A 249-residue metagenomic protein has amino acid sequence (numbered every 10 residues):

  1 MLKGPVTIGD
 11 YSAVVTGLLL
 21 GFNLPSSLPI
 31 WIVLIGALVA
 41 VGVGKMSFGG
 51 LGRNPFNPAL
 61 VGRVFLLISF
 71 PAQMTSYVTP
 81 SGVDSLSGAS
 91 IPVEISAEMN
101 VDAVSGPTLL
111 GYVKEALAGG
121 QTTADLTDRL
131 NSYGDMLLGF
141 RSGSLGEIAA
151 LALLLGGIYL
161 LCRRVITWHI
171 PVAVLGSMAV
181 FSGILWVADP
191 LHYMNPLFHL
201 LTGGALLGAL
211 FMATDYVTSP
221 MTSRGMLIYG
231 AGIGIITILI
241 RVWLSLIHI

Functional and structural regions predicted by a protein language model:
M1-P5, V41-G52, L155-R163, F211-S219: C-terminal ends of transmembrane helices
V6-T16, L34-I35, N54-R63, H169-G176 (+2 more regions): Cytoplasmic-side transmembrane-helix entry/capping segments in multi-pass membrane proteins
A13, L18-G88: Membrane-interface helix-loop-helix junctions at boundaries between adjacent transmembrane segments
A13-G21, A37-V41, L151-L160, S177-F181 (+2 more regions): Hydrophobic, membrane-inserted alpha-helices
S27-I35, R141-I148, Y193-G204: Structural signature of hydrophobic alpha-helical transmembrane segments
P58-L153: Long hydrophobic alpha-helical segments that form multi-pass transmembrane helix bundles in integral membrane proteins
P171-S223: A beta-strand-loop signature enriched in Asp, Gly, Thr, and Trp that corresponds to the sialidase/neuraminidase Asp-box
I247-I249: Conserved small/polar residues in nucleotide/adenosyl-binding loops
